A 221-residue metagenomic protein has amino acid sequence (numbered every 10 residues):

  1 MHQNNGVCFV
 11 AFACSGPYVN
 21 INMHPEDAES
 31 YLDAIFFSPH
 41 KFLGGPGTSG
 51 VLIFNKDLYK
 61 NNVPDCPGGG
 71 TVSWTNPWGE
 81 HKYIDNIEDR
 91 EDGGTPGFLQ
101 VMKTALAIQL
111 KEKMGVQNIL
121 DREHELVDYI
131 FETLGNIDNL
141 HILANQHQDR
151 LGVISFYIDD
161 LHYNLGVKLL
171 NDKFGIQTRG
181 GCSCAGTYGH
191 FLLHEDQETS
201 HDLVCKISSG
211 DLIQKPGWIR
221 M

Functional and structural regions predicted by a protein language model:
Q3-N5, F174: Helix C-cap/helix->beta junction micro-motif
N5-L43: Conserved PLP phosphate-binding loop immediately N-terminal to the Schiff-base lysine helix in PLP-dependent enzymes
A11-F12, I35, L52, T104 (+4 more regions): Buried hydrophobic positions in well-ordered alpha/beta secondary-structure cores of metabolic enzymes
S30-L32, G45-T48, D149, Q214-P216: Short, solvent-exposed loop/turn segments at the edges of secondary structure
H40-Y129: Active-site C-terminal subdomain of aminotransferase-like
N76-I87, E198-W218: Surface-exposed acidic, glycine/proline-enriched linker/cap segments that occur as 15-30-residue helix-coil
Y83, E88-G93, I108-K168, G180-C184 (+2 more regions): Conserved small-domain helix->loop->beta segment predominantly found in fold-type I
V167-S208, Q214: Conserved PLP cofactor-binding pocket of PLP-dependent enzymes
